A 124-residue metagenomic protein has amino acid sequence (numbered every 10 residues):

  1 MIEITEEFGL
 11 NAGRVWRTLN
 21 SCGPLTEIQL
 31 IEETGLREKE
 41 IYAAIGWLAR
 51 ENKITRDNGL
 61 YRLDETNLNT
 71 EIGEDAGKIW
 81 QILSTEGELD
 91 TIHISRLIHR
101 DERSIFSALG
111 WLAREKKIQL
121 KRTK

Functional and structural regions predicted by a protein language model:
M1-R14, T55-W80, S107: Short alpha-helical segments that sit at the start of domains
E7-E33, I72-L97: Short amphipathic alpha-helical interface segments
E27, K39, R56-D57, T91 (+2 more regions): A local structural micro-motif
L30, Y42, N58-L60, I94 (+2 more regions): Short loop/turn and capping residues at structural boundaries
L36-W47, R100-W111: Short amphipathic alpha-helical interaction segments
A49-G59, A113-K124: A short, conserved structural fragment
L97-I98, K121: Long, charge-rich, low-complexity alpha-helical segments
